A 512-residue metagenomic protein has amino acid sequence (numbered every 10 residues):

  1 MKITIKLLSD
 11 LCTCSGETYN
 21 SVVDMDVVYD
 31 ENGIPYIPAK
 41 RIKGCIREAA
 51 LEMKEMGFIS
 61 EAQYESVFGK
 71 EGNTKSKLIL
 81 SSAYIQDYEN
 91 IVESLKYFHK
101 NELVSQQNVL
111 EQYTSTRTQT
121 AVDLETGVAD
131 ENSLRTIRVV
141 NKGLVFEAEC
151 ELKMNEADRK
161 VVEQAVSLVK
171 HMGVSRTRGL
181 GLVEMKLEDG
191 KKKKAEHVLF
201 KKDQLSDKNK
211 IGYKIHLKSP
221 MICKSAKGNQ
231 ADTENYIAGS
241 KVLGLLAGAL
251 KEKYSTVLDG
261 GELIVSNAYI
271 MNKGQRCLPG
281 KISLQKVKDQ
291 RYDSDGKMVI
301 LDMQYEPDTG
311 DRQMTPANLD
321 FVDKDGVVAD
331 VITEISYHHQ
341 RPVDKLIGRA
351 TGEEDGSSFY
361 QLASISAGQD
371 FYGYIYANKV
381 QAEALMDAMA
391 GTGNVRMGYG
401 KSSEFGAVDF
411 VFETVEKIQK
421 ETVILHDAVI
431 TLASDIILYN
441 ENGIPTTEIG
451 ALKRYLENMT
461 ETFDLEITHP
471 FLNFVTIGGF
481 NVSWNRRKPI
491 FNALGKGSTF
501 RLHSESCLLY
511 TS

Functional and structural regions predicted by a protein language model:
M1-K2: Extreme N-terminal starter segment of soluble prokaryotic enzymes
K6-D10, K191-S240: N-terminal alpha-helical "arm" segments
Y19-V23, V28: An N-terminal structural lobe/cap that precedes and organizes the functional/catalytic core across diverse proteins
V28-I34, K54-E188, G274-Q419: RAMP-family (Cas7-like) RNA-binding scaffold and associated basic/acidic loop-rich RNA-contact surfaces
A62, N73, Y88-E89, L199-S225 (+2 more regions): Acidic, glycine-rich low-complexity/disordered segments
Y510-T511: Conserved small/polar residues in nucleotide/adenosyl-binding loops
